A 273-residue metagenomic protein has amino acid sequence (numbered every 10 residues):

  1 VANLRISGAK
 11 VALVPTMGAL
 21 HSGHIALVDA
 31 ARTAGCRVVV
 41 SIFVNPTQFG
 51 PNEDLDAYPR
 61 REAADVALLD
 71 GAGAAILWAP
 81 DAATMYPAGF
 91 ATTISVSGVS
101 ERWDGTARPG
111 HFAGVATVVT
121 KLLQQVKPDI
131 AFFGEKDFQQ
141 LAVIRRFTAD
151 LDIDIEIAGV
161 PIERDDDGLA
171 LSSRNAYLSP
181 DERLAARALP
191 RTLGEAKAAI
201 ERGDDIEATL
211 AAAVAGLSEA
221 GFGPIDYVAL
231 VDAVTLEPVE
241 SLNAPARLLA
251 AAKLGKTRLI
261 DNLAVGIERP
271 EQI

Functional and structural regions predicted by a protein language model:
V1-P224, V231-T235, L263: Nucleotidyltransferase catalytic core that binds NTPs
L210-I273: A C-terminal functional module that forms or caps the active site or interfaces directly with catalytic machinery
